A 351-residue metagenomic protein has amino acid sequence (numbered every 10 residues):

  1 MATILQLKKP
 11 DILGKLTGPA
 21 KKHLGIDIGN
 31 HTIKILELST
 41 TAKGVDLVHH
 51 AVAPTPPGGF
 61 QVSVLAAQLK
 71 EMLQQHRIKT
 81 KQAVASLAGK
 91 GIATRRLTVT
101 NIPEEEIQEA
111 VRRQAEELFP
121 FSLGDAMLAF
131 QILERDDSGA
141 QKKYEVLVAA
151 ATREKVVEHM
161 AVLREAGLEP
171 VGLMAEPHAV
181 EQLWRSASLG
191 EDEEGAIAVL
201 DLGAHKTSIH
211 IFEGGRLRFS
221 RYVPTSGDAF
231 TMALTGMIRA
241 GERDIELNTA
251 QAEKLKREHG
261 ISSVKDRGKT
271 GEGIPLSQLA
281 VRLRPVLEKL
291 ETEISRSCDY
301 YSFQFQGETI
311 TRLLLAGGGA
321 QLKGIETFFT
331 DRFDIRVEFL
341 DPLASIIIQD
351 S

Functional and structural regions predicted by a protein language model:
M1-S351: Hydrophobic/aromatic-enriched cytosolic interaction surfaces used to assemble or bind macromolecules
